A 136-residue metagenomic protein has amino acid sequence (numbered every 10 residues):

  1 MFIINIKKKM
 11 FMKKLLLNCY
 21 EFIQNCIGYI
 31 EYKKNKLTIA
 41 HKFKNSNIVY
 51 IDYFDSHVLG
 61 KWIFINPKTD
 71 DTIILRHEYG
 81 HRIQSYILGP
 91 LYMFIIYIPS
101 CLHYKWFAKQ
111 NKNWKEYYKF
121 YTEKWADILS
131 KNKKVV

Functional and structural regions predicted by a protein language model:
F2-S46, Y50-F54, Y92-V136: Metalloprotease/metallohydrolase-associated module, dominated by Zn2+-dependent proteases
K44-T72: Active-site scaffold of zinc-dependent metalloenzymes
P67, I83-Q84, S130: Activation segment
D70-R82: Short alpha-helical catalytic segment bearing the HExxH-like zincin motif of zinc-dependent metalloproteases
Y79-I96: Catalytic Zn2+-binding segment of zinc metalloproteases
